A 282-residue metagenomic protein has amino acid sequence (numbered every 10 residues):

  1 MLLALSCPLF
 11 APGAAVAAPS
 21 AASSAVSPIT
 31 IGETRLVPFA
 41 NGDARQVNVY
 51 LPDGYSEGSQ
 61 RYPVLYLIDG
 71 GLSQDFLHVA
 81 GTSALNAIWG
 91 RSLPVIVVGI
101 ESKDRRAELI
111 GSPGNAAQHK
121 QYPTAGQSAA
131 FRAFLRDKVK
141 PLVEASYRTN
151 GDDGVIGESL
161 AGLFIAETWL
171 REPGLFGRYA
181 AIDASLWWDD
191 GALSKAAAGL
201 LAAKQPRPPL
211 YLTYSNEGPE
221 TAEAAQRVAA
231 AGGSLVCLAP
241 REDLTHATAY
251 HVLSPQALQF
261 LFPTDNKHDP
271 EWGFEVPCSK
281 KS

Functional and structural regions predicted by a protein language model:
M1-A11: Bacterial N-terminal signal peptides
A15-P63, C278-K280: A domain-start/cap signature at the N-terminus of enzymes
T34, P38, R61-F134, K138 (+1 more regions): Serine-hydrolase catalytic machinery in alpha/beta-hydrolase-like enzymes
I100-E101, I156-E158, I182-D183, T213: Alpha/beta-hydrolase-fold catalytic nucleophile elbow
Y147-S159, Y179: Alpha/beta-hydrolase fold nucleophile elbow
G162-P173: Short glycine-enriched nucleophile-adjacent loop and the immediately C-terminal alpha-helix near the catalytic center
R171-P209: Mobile cap/lid helix-loop segments that gate and shape the active-site cleft of serine hydrolases
T213, E217-S282: C-terminal catalytic histidine-bearing segment of alpha/beta-hydrolase fold enzymes
